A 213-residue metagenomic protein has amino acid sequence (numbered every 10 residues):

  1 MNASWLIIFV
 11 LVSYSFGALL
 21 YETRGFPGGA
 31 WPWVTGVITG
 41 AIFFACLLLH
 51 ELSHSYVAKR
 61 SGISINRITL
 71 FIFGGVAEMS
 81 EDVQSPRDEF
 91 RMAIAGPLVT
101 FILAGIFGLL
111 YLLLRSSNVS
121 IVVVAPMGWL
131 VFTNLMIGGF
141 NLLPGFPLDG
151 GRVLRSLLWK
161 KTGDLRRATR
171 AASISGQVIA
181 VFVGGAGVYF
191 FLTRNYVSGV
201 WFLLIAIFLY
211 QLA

Functional and structural regions predicted by a protein language model:
M1-A213: Hydrophobic transmembrane alpha-helices and their immediate loop junctions in multi-pass integral membrane proteins
